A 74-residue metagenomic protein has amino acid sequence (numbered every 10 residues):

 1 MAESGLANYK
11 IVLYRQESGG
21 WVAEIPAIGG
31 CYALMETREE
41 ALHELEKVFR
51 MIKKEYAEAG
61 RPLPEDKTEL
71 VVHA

Functional and structural regions predicted by a protein language model:
M1-K10, E39, H43-A74: Short, charged, surface-exposed hinge/linker loops at domain edges that act as mobile lids or interdomain connectors
L13-I28: Short aromatic-glycine-(Arg/Gly/Cys) micro-motifs in beta-strand/loop hairpins
V22, Y32-A33, L63: Short, flexible micro-motifs
A27-G30, H73: Intrinsic disorder/low-complexity segments, especially N-terminal tails and targeting/processing regions
G29-E40: A short, exposed loop/beta-hairpin motif centered on an aromatic-Gly-Thr core
